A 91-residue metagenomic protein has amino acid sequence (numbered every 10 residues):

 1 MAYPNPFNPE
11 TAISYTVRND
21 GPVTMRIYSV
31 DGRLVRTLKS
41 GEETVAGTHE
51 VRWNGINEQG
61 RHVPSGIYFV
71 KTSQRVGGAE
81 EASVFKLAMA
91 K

Functional and structural regions predicted by a protein language model:
M1-Y3, F7-S29, T37-S40, W53 (+1 more regions): Glycine-centered coil/turn sites that cap beta-strands in beta-rich domains
I13, R61-K91: C-terminal tail/sorting-segment detector
D20, G47, S65-G66: Beta-strand-connecting loops/turns
L38, V51, F85-L87: Generic detection of short hydrophobic beta-strand segments and adjacent strand-loop junctions
S40-G41, Y68: Residue-level structural signal for beta-strand termini and adjacent loop
G41-T48: Short proline/glycine- and polar residue-rich coil/turn motifs
E50-P64: Signal that preferentially marks extracellular ectodomain short beta-strand elements of beta-sandwich modules
